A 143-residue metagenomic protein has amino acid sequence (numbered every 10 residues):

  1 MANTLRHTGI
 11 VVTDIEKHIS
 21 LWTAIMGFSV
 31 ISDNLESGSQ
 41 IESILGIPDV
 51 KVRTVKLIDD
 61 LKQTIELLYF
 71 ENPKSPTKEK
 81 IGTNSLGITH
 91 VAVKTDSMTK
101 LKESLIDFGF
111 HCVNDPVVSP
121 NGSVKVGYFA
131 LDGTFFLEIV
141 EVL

Functional and structural regions predicted by a protein language model:
L5, N84-H90: Eukaryotic phosphotyrosine signaling hubs
I10, K56, I65, V93 (+1 more regions): Vicinal oxygen chelate
V11-K62, K100, D107, P120: Core segments of cupin and vicinal oxygen chelate
S39-S43, K74-E79: A short, acidic/glycine-rich surface segment
Y69-P73, V142: Acetyl-CoA-dependent GNAT
E79-N84, L101-E103: Long, charged/polar, surface-exposed segments that mediate recognition or autoinhibition
